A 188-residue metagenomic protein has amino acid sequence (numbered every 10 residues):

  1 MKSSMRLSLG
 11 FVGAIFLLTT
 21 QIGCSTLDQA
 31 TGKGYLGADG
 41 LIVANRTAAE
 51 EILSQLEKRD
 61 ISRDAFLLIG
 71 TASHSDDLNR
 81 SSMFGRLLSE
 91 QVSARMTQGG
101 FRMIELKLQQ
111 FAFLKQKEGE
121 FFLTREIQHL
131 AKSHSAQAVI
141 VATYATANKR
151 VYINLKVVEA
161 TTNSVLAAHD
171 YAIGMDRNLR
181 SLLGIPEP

Functional and structural regions predicted by a protein language model:
M1-V12: Bacterial N-terminal signal peptides that target proteins for export
C24-A65, H129-H134, A145-Y152, K156-P188: C-terminal/domain-edge helix-coil "capping" segments
G32-D39, H74-M83, L114-K117: Second-shell loop/turn segments in exported
A38-R46, S82, R86, E90 (+1 more regions): Short, well-ordered alpha-helical segments
L53-E57, S93-I104: Sec-exported extracytoplasmic/periplasmic mature domains
E57-L87, G100: Early exported N-terminus immediately downstream of N-terminal targeting peptides
L87-E90, G99, I104-V139, A145-N148: Short, solvent-exposed, polar/charged sequence segments at loop or secondary-structure edges
